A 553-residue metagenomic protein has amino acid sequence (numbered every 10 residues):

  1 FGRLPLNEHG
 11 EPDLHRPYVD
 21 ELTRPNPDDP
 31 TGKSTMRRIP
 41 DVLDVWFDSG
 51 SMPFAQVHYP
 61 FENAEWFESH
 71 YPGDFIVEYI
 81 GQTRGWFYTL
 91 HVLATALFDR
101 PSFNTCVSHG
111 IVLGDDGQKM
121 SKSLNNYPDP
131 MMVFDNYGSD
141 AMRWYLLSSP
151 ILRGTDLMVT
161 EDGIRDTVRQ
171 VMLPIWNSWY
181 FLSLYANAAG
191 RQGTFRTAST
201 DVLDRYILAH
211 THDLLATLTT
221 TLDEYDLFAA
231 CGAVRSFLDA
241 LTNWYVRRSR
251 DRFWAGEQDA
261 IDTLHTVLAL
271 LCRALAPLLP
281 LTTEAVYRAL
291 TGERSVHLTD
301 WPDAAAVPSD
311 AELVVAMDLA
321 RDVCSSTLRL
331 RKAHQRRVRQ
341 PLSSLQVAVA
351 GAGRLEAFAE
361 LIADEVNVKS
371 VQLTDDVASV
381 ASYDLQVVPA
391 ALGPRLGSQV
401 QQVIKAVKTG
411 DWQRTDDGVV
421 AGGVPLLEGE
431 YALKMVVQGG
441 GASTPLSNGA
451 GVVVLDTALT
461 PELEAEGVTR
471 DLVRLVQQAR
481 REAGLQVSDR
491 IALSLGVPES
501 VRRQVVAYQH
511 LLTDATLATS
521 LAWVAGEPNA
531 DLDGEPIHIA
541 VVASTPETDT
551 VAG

Functional and structural regions predicted by a protein language model:
F1-F47, S51-P53, L97-S139, V159 (+1 more regions): Feature 926 captures the class I aminoacyl-tRNA synthetase adenylation module centered on the KMSKS loop
V42, H70-G81: A short glycine/serine-rich beta->alpha loop
Q56-N63: Cytochrome P450 core scaffold surrounding the K-helix E-X-X-R motif and the conserved "meander" helix-loop region
G81-G85, T469-R470: Acyl activation and transfer enzymes in specialized metabolism, enriched for ANL adenylate-forming modules
H91-L93: Substrate-binding cleft of carbohydrate-active enzyme catalytic domains
W144-Y145: Non-catalytic, structured segments within soluble enzyme domains
S148: Structured mid-domain segments that build the active-site/substrate or prosthetic-cofactor binding neighborhood
